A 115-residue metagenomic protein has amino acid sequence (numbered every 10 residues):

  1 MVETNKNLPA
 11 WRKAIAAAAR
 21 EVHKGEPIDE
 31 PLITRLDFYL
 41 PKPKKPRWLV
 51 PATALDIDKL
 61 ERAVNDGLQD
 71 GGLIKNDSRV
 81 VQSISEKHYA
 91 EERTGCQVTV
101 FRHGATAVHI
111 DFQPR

Functional and structural regions predicted by a protein language model:
M1-R115: Acidic, proline/glycine-enriched N-terminal capping motif
